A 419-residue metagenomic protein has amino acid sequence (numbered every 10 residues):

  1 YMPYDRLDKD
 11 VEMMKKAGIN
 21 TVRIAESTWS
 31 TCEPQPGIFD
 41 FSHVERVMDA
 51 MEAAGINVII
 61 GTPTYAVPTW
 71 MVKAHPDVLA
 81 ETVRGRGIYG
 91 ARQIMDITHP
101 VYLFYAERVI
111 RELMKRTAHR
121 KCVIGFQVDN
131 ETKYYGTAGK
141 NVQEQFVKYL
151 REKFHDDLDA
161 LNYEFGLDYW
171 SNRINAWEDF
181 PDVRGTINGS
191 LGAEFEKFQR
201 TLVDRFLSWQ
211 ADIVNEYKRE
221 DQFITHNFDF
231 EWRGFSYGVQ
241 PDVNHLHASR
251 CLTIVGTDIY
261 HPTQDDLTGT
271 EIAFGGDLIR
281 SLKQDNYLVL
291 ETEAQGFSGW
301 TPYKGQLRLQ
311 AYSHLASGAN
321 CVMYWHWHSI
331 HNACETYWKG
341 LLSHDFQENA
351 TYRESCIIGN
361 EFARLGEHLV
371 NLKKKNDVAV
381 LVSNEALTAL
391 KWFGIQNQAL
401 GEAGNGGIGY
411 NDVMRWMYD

Functional and structural regions predicted by a protein language model:
Y1-P3, S27-V44, G87-E107, D129-G136 (+6 more regions): The substrate-binding groove and active-site-proximal loops of carbohydrate-active enzymes, especially glycoside
M2-K16, A106-E112, F235-A248, I272 (+2 more regions): Short, acidic/polar
L7-G87, M114, L207-R219: Aromatic-lined substrate-binding rim segments of carbohydrate-active enzymes
V11-G18, M48-A53, R116-H119, N244-R250 (+1 more regions): Acidic (Asp/Glu)-rich catalytic clusters
M14, V22, M51, L113 (+7 more regions): Conserved, mostly hydrophobic/aromatic
N20-I24, V58-T62, I124-V128, I224-H226 (+3 more regions): Hydrophobic faces of well-ordered beta-strands that scaffold small-molecule active sites in alpha/beta enzyme cores
A74, V83-I254, D258-D265, G269-E271: Polysaccharide-binding and catalytic clefts of secreted carbohydrate-active enzymes
F180, S208, E220, S249-D419: Carbohydrate-binding surfaces of carbohydrate-active enzymes
